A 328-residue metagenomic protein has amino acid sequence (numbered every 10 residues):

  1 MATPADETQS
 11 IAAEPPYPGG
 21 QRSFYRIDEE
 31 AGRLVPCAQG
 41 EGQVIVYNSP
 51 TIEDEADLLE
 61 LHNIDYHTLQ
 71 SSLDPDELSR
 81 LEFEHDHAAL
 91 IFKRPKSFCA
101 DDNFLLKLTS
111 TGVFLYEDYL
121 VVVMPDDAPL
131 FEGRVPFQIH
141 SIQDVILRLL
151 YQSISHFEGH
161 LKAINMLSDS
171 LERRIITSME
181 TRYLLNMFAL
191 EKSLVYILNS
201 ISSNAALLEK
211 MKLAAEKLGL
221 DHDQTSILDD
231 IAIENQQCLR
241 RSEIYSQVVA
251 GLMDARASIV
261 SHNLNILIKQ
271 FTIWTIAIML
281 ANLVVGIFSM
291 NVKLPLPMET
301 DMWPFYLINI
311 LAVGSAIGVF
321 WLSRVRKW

Functional and structural regions predicted by a protein language model:
M1-A214, L220, D230, E234-Q237 (+1 more regions): Peripheral, non-transmembrane regulatory/ligand-interaction domains of membrane transport proteins
M1-T3, N63, I233-W328: Hydrophobic alpha-helical transmembrane segments and their immediately adjacent juxtamembrane loops
I146, Y183-N186, Q224, M253 (+2 more regions): Alpha-helical membrane-protein architecture signal
S170, T177, A214-K217, G251 (+2 more regions): Conserved helix-loop functional segments at active or binding sites
A215-T225, P297: Membrane interface segments of multi-pass transport proteins and intramembrane proteases
